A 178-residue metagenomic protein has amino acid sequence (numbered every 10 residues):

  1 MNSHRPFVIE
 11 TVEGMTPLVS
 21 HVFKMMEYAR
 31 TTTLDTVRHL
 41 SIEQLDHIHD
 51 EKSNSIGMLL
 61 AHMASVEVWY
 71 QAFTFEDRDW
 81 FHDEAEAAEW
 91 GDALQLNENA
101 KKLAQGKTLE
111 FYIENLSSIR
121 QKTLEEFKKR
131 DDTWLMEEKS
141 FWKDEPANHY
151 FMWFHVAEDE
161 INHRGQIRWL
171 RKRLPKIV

Functional and structural regions predicted by a protein language model:
N2-V12, F23-E27, T31-L34, Q44-Q95 (+1 more regions): Short, contiguous alpha-helical
I9-V22, K101-A104: Short, charged, low-complexity loops and linkers
M26, R30, V37, L116 (+1 more regions): Hydrophobic alpha-helical core bundles mediating ligand binding, dimerization, or RNAP-core interactions
T36, L40, R130-T133, L170: A short secondary-structure junction motif
H39, L59-M63, K129: Conserved catalytic core of Hanks-type protein kinase domains
L40, N54, A104-K107, R130 (+1 more regions): Short coil/turn linker and secondary-structure boundary residues
D92-M136, M152-V156: Acidic/histidine-rich alpha-helical segments that form the ligand environment of transition-metal centers
